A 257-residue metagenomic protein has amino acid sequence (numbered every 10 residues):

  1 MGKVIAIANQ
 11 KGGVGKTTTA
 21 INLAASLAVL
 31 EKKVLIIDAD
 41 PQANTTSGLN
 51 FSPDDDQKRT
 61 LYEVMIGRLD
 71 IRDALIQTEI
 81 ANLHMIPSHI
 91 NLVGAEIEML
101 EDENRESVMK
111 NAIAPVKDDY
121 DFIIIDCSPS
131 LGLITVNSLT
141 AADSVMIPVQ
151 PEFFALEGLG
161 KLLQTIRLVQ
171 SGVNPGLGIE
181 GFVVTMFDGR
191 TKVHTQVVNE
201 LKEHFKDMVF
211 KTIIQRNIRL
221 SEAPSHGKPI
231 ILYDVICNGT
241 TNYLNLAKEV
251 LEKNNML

Functional and structural regions predicted by a protein language model:
M1-L257: P-loop NTP-binding core
